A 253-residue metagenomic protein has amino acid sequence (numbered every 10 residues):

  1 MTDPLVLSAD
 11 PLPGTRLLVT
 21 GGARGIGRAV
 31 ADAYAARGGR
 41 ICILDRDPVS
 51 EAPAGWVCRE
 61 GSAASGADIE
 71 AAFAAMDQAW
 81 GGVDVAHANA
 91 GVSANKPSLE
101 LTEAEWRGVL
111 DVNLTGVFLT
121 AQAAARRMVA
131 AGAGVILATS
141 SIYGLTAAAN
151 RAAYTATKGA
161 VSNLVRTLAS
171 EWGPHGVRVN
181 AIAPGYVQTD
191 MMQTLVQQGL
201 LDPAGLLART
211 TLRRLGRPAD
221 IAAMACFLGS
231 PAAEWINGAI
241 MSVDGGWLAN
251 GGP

Functional and structural regions predicted by a protein language model:
T2-S8, T146, C226, N237-P253: Short C-terminal tail/terminal secondary-structure segment of NAD(P)H-dependent dehydrogenase/reductase domains
P97-S98, T102-L110, L206: Substrate-binding pocket helix/loop in short-chain dehydrogenase/reductase
L99, T146-A152, P174-H175, R213 (+1 more regions): Active-site loop immediately N-terminal to the catalytic Tyr-X3-Lys motif of short-chain dehydrogenase/reductase
L101, A147-A156, T167, L195 (+1 more regions): Active-site loop-to-helix junction immediately N-terminal to the catalytic Tyr of the SDR YXXXK motif in Rossmann-fold
A121, T157, V165: Active-site helix of classical SDR
R126, S170-P174, E234: Alpha-helical segment proximal to the catalytic Tyr-Lys
S141: Residue(s) in the substrate-gating loop at a strand-loop-helix junction that position the organic substrate next
